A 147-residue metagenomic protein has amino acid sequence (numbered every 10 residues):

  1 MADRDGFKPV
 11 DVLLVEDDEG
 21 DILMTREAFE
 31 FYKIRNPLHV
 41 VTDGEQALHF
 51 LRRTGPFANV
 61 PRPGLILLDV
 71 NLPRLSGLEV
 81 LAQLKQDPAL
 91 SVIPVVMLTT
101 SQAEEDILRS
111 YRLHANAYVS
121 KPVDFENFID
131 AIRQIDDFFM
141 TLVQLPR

Functional and structural regions predicted by a protein language model:
M1-L13, E19-H39, E45-L48, R52 (+3 more regions): Non-catalytic signal-transmission and effector/linker regions of two-component phosphorelay proteins
D17, L98-Q102, P122: Conserved active-site segment of CheY-like receiver
V40-T42, L72-L75, E104: Residue-level signal for the "D+5" position in two-component response regulator receiver
G55-P61, K85-V92, L113: Conserved phosphotransfer cores of two-component systems
L68-D69, T99: Active-site residues of response regulator receiver
N116: Short, glycine/charged-rich "phosphate-handling" switch motifs in NTP-dependent and phosphotransfer domains
